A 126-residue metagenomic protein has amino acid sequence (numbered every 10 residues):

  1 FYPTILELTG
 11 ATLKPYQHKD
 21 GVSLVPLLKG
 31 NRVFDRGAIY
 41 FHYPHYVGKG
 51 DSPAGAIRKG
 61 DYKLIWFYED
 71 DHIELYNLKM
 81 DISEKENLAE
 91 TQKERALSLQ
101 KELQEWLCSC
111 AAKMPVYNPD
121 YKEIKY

Functional and structural regions predicted by a protein language model:
Y2-L78, K113, K125-Y126: C-terminal cap/loop subdomain of S1 sulfatases and analogous C-terminal strand-loop tails that border
R36-G37, Q100, Q104-Y117: Bilobed periplasmic-binding protein-like "clamshell/Venus-flytrap" ligand-binding domains
L78, Q92-R95: C-terminal structured subdomain/cap of oxidoreductase catalytic cores
D81: Intrinsically disordered, low-complexity polar regions and short flexible loop motifs
N87-E90: Phosphate-coordinating loops and pocket residues in cytosolic domains that bind phosphorylated ligands
P119-K122: A glycine-rich phosphate-binding loop feature that marks nucleotide/adenosyl-phosphate handling sites
